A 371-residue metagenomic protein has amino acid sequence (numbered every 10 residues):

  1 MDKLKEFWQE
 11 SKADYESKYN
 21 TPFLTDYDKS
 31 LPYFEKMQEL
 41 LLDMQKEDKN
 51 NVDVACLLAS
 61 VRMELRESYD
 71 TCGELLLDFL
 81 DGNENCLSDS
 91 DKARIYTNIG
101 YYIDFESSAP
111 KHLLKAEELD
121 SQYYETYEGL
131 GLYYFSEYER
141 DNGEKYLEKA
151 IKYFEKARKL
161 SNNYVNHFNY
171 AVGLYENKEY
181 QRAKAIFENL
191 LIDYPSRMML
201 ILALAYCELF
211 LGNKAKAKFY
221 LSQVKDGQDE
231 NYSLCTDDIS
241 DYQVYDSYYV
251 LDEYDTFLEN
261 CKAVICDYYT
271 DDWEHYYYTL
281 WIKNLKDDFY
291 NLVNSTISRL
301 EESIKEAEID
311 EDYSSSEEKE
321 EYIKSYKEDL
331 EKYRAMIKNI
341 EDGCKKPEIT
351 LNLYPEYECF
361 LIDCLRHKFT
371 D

Functional and structural regions predicted by a protein language model:
S11, Y15, Y19, L24-Y33 (+5 more regions): Eukaryotic alpha-helical solenoid repeat scaffolds
S11-L24, A59, E64-E67, G100-S107 (+6 more regions): Short coil/turn linking the two alpha-helices of tandem helical-hairpin repeats
Y27, F34, S68-Y69, E106 (+5 more regions): TPR-repeat structural position
F34, L41, G73-L76, L113 (+7 more regions): Hydrophobic/aromatic packing residues within the alpha-helices of TPR/SEL1-like helical repeat arrays
D48, N83, D89, D120 (+4 more regions): A structural motif in tetratricopeptide-repeat
V52-D53, D89-A93, Y124-E125, Y164-V165 (+4 more regions): Helix-start (N-cap) detector for alpha-helical repeat units in TPR-like alpha-solenoids, especially tetratricopeptide
